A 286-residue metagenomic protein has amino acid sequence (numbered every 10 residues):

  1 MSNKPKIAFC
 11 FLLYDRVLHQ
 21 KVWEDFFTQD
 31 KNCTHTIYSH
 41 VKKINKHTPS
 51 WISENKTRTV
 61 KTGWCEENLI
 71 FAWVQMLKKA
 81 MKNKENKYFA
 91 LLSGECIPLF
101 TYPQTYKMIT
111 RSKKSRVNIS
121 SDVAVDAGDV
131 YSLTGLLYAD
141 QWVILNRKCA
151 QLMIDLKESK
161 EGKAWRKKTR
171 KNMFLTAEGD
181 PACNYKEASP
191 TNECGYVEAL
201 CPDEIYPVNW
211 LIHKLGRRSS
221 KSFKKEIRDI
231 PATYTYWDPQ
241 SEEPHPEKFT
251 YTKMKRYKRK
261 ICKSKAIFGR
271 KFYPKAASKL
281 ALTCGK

Functional and structural regions predicted by a protein language model:
M1-K286: ER/Golgi luminal nucleotide-sugar-dependent glycosyltransferases, focusing on the catalytic module
